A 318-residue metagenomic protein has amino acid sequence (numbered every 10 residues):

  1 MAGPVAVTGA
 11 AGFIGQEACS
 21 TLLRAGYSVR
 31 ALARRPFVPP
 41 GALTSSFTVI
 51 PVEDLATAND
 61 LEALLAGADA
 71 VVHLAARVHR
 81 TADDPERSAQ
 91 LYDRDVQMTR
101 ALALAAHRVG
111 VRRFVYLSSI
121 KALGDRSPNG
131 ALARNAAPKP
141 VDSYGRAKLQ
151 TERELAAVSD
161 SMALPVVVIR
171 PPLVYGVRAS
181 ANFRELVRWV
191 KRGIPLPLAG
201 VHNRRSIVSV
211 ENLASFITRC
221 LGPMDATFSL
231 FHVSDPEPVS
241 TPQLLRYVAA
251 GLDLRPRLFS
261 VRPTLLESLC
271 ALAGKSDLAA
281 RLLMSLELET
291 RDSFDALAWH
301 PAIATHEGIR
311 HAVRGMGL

Functional and structural regions predicted by a protein language model:
V5-A25: N-terminal Rossmann NAD(P)H-binding glycine-rich loop of SDR-like oxidoreductase domains
T48, V52-V96, A105-R108: NAD(P)H-binding glycine-rich loop region in Rossmannoid oxidoreductase-like domains and their noncatalytic homologs
R100-S143: Conserved Rossmann-fold NAD(P)-dependent oxidoreductase catalytic core, especially the SDR/UDP-sugar
V141-V167: Active-site Tyr-X1-5-Lys
G176, L198-N203, F231-P238, Y247-D253 (+1 more regions): Glycine-rich Rossmann NAD(P)(H)-binding loop
A179-E185, A199-L221, F228-H232: Substrate-positioning beta->alpha
R219-L278, H306, R310-V313: Mid/C-terminal beta-alpha module of Rossmann-like enzyme folds, strongest in SDR-family dehydrogenases/epimerases
V239, R257, L278-L318: C-terminal amphipathic/interface module of NAD(P)-dependent oxidoreductases and related NAD-binding regulators
